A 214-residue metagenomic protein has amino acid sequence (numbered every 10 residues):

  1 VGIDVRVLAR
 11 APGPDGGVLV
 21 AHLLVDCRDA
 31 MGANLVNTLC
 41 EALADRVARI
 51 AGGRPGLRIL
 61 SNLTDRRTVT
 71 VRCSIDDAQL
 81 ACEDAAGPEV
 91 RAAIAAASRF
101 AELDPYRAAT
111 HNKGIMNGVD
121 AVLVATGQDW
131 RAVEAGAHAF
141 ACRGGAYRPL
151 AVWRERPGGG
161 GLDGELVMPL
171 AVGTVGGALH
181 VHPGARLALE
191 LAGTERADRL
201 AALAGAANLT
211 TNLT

Functional and structural regions predicted by a protein language model:
V1-L43: Intrinsically disordered, low-complexity linker/loop segments enriched in Gly/Pro and charged/polar residues
P12-P14, R156-G161, T214: Polar low-complexity intrinsically disordered regions
G17, A96, A197-R199: Hydrophobic alpha-helical segments, principally membrane-spanning helices and signal/leader peptides
V20, R99-E102, L200: Generic hydrophobic alpha-helical membrane-segment signal
D26, P105, A206: Short, flexible active-site loop motifs that bind/organize anionic cofactors or intermediates
D29-M31, V36-V181: Glycine-rich anion/phosphate-binding loop at the beta-strand->alpha-helix junction
L162-D163, P169-T214: Catalytic-core signal marking the mid-to-C-terminal active-site face
